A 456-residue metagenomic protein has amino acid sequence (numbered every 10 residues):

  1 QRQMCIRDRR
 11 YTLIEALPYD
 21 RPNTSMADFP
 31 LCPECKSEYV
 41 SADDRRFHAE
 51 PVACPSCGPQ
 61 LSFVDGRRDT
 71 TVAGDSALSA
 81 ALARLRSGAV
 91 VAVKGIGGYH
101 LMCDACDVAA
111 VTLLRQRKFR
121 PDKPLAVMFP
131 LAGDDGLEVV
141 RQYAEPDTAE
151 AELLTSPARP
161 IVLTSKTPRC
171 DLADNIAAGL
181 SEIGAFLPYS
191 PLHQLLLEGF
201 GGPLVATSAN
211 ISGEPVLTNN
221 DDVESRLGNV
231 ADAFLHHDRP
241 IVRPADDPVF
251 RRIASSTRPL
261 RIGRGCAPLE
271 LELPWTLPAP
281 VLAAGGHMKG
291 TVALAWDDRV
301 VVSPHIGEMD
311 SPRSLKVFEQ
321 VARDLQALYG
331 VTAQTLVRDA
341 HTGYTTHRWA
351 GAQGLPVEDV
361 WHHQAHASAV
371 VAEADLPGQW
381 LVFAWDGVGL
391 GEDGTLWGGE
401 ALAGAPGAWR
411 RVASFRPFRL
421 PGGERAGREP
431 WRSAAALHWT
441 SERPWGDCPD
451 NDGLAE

Functional and structural regions predicted by a protein language model:
R2-I6: Short, small-residue-biased leader/transition segments that mark boundaries at the very start of proteins
Y19-M26, E38-A42, E198-W275: Internal gly/pro-rich beta-alpha loop/helix module that stabilizes soluble enzyme cofactors or their anionic handles
C32-C35, C54: Short cysteine-rich clusters marking metal-coordination/redox-active sites
V91-A92, L204, G330-T342, E358: Short glycine-rich phosphate-binding loop at a beta-alpha junction
G98-K166: A phosphate-binding glycine/aspartate-rich beta-alpha loop in the early core of alpha/beta enzymes
V127, G133, H236, E308 (+2 more regions): Glycine-rich phosphate-binding loop plus the immediately following alpha-helix
V140-Y143, V216-D221, D247, P268-V281 (+1 more regions): Conserved phosphate-binding catalytic cores of ATP/NTP-utilizing and phosphoryl-transfer enzymes
V371-L437: Active-site histidine-anchored catalytic micro-motif
